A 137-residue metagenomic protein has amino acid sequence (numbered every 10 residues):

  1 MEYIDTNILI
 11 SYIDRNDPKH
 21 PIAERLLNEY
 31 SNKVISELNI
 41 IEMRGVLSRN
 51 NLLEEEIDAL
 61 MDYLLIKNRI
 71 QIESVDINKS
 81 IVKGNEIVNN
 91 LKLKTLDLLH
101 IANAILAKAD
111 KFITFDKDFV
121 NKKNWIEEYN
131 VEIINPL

Functional and structural regions predicted by a protein language model:
M1, A102, L106-L137: Acidic, PIN/NYN-like endoribonuclease modules and their adjacent C-terminal/linker elements
M1-I35, R49-D58, L137: Short, well-structured N-terminal submotif of metal-dependent ribonuclease cores
I4, I35, V75, T95-L98 (+1 more regions): Short beta-strand scaffold positions
I8, N39, H100, D118-F119: Alpha-helix capping/helix-boundary segments
Y30, L91, A107: Active-site charged/polar residues at nucleotide-handling catalytic sites that mediate phosphoryl, nucleotidyl
L65-N89: Acidic catalytic patch
